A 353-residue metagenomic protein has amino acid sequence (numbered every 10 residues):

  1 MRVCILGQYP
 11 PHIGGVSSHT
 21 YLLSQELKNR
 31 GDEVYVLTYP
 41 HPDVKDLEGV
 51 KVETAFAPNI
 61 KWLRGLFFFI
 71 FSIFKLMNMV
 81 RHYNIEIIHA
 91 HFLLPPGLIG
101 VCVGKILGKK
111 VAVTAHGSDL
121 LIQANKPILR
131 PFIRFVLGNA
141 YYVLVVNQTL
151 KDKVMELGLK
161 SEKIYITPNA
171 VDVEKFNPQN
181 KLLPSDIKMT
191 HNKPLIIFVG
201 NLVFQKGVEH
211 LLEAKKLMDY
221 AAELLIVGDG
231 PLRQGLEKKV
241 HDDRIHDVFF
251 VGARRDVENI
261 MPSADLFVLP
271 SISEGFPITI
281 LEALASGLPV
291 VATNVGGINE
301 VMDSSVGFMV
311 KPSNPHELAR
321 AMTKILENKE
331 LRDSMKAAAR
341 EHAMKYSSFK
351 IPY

Functional and structural regions predicted by a protein language model:
M1-P42, E48: N-terminal subdomain of nucleotide-sugar transferases
S18, L22, L98, P194-L217 (+2 more regions): A conserved mid-protein helix/loop that constitutes part of the nucleotide-sugar donor-binding site
T149, A170: Carbohydrate-associated surface elements
N177-T190, L331: A short helix/loop element that forms part of the nucleotide-sugar donor recognition site in Leloir-type
A253, I272: Aromatic "clamp/platform" in nucleotide-sugar-dependent glycosyltransferases that forms part of the donor/acceptor
P289-A292: Short hydrophobic beta-strand element within catalytic cores of glycosyltransferases and related nucleotide-activated
S304, F308-P315, K324-E330: Conserved acidic donor-binding segment of nucleotide-sugar-dependent glycosyltransferases
K324, L331-K345: A short, well-ordered alpha-helix in the C-terminal region of glycosyltransferases
